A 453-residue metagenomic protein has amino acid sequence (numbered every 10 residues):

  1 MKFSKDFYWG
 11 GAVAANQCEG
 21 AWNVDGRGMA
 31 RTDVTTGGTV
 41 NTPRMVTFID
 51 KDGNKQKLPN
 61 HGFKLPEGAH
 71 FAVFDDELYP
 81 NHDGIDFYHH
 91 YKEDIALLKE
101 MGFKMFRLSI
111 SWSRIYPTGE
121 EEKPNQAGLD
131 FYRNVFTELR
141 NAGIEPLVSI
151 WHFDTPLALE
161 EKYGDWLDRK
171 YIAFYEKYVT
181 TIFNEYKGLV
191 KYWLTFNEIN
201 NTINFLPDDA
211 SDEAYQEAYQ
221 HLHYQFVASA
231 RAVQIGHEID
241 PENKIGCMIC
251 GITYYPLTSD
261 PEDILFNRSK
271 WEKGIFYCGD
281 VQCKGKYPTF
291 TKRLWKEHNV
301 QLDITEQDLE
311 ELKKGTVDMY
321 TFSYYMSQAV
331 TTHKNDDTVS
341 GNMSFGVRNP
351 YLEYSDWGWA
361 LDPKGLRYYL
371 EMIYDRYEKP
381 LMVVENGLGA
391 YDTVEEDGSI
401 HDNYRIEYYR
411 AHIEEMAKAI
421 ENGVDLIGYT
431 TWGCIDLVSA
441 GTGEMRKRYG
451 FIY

Functional and structural regions predicted by a protein language model:
M1-D75, E100, T118-E120, L129-Y453: Active-site region of glycoside hydrolase catalytic domains
D76-H90, L167-K170: Active-site mouth loops of central-metabolism enzymes
G84-K99, P117, G128: Internal amphipathic alpha-helical repeat/solenoid segments
H90-S111, K314-Y320: Catalytic domains of carbohydrate-active enzymes, especially glycoside hydrolases
I110-P124: Glycine-rich, proline-tolerant flexible connector loops at the mouths of alpha/beta enzymes
